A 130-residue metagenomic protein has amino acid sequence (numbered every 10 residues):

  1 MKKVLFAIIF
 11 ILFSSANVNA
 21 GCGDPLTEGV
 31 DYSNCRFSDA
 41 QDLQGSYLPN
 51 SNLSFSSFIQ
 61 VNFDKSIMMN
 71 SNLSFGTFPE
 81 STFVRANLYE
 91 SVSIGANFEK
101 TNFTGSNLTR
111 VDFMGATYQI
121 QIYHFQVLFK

Functional and structural regions predicted by a protein language model:
V4-A16: Sec-dependent N-terminal signal peptides
A20-K130: Tandem repeat scaffolds
